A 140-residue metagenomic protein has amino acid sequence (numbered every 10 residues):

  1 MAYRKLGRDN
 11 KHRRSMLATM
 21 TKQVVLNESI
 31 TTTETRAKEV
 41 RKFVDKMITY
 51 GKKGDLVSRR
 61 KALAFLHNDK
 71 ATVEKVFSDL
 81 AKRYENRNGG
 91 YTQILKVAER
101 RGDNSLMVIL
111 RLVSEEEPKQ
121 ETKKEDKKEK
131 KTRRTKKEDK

Functional and structural regions predicted by a protein language model:
M1-K140: Structured, basic alpha/beta domains of bacterial-type, RNA-associated proteins
